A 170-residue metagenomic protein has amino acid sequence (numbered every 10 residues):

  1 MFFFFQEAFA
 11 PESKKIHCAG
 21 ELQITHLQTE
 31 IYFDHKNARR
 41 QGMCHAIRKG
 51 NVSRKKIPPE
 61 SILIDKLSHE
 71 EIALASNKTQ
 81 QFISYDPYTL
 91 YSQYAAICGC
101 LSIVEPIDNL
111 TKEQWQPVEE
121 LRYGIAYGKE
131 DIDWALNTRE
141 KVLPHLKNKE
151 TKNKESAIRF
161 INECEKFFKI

Functional and structural regions predicted by a protein language model:
M1-F4, S76-D86: Short, well-ordered secondary-structure micro-motifs within conserved domains or adaptor modules
M1-N51, A126-A135, E140-E150: Catalytic core of nucleotide-activated saccharide and alditol-phosphate transferases
F2, S61-L63, S102, G124: Conserved beta-strand scaffold positions in the cores of enzyme catalytic domains, especially in NTP/NDP-utilizing
F5-F9, L27-T29, K49-G50, I64-E70 (+2 more regions): Short, acidic/turn-prone active-site loops that include or flank metal/cofactor- and phosphate-binding residues
A8-C18, S53-E60, L74, Y94-A95 (+1 more regions): Short loop/helix-cap segments at secondary-structure boundaries that form the rim of catalytic
A38-E71: Catalytic donor nucleotide-activated moiety binding site of glycosyltransferases and closely related
H69-K78, I97: Short acidic alpha-helix that forms the nucleotide-activated donor recognition element in Leloir-type transferases
Q81, Y88-E163, F167-I170: Catalytic binding pocket for nucleotide-activated donors in carbohydrate/polymer assembly enzymes
